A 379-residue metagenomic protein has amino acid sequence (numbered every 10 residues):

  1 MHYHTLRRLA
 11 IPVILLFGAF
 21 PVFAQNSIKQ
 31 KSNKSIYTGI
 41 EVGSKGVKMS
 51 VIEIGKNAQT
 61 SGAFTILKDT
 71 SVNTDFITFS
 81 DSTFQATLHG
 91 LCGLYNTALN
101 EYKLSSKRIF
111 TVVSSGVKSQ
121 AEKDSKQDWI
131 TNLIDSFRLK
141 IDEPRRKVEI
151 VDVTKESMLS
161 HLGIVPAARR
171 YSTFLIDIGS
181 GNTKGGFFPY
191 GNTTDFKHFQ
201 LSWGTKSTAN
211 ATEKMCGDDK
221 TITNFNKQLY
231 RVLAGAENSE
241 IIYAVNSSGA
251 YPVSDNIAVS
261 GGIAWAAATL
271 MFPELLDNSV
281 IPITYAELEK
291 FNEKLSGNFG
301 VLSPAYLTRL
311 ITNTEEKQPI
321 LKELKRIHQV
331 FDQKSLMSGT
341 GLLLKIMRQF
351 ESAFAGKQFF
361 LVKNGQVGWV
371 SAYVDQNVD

Functional and structural regions predicted by a protein language model:
M1-S27: Bacterial Sec-dependent N-terminal signal peptides
N26-K29, K34-S35, T83-T87, N100-E101 (+1 more regions): Core catalytic machinery and nucleic-acid-binding channels of phosphodiester-processing enzymes
K29-S61, I164-F196, G262: Gly/Thr-rich phosphate-binding beta-strand-loop-beta motif of the actin/hexokinase/Hsp70
K31-N33, S61-T65, Y102-K107, E143-R145 (+2 more regions): Short helix-terminating capping/connector loops at secondary-structure junctions
I36-Y37, R108-F110, F174, N256: Structural motif
T38-I141: Conserved phosphate-binding loops in N-terminal lobes of ATP-dependent enzymes of the actin/Hsp70/sugar-kinase
N57-T70, T193-S202, G356-K363: Short, well-ordered strand-loop elements centered on a beta-strand within folded domains, enriched for acidic residues
F79-C92, S119-A121, S125-W129, R138-S172 (+2 more regions): Helical "lid/coupling" subdomains associated with nucleotide-phosphate turnover
